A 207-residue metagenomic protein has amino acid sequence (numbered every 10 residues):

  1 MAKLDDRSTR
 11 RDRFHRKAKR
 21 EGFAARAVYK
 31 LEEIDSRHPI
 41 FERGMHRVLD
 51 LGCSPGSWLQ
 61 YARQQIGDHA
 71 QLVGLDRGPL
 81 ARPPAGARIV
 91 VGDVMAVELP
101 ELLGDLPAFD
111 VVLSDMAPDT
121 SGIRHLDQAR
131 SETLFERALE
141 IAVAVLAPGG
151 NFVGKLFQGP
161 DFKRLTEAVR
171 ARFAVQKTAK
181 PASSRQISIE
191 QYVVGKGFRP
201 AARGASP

Functional and structural regions predicted by a protein language model:
M1-R43: Class I SAM-dependent methyltransferase Rossmann-like catalytic core, especially the SAM/SAH-binding loop
G44-S54: Conserved class I S-adenosyl-L-methionine
P55-G67: Conserved SAM-binding loop of SAM-dependent methyltransferases across substrates and taxa, primarily the Class I
D68-H69, V145-N151: Short glycine-dipeptide loop
L75-S121: S-adenosyl-L-methionine
T120-S131: Glycine/threonine-rich flexible loop motifs
E132-P148: A short glycine-rich, Lys/Arg-flanked "PGG" loop and its adjoining helix->strand segment in the class I
G159-P207: Class I S-adenosyl-L-methionine
